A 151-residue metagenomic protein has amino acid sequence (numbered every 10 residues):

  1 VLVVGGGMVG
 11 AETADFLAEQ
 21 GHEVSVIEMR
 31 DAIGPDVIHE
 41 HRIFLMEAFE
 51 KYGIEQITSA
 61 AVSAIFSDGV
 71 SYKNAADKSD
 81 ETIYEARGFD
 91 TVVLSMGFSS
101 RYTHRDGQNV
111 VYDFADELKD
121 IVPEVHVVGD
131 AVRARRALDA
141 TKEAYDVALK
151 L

Functional and structural regions predicted by a protein language model:
V1, G7, S63-I65: A glycine-rich phosphate-binding loop feature that marks nucleotide/adenosyl-phosphate handling sites
V1-V3, E85-A86: C-terminal non-catalytic scaffold/interaction domains in large multidomain proteins
V3-V4, V26: Hydrophobic Val/Ile/Leu positions in short beta-strands of Rossmann-like dinucleotide-binding domains
G6-F16, A32-H41, Y102-H104, V110-D113 (+1 more regions): A conserved FAD-binding loop/helix module that cradles the flavin
A11, A18-F114: A Rossmann-like FAD-binding core segment of flavoenzymes
